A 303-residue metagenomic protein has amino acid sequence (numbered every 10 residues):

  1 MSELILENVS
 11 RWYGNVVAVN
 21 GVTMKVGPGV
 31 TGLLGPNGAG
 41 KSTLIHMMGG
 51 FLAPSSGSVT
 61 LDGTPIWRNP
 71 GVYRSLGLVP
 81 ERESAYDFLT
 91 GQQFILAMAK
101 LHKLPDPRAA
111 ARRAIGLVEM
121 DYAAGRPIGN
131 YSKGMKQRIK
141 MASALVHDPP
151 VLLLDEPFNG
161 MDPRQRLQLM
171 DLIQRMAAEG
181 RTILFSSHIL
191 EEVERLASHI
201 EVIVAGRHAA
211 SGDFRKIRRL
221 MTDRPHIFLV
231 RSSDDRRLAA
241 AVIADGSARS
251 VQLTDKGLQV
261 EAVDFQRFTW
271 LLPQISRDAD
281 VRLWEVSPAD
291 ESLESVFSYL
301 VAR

Functional and structural regions predicted by a protein language model:
M1-E3, R224: Extreme N-terminus of proteins, especially the signal/transit-peptide cleavage junction and the first residues
E3-L6, R11-A205, A209-A210: ABC transporter nucleotide-binding domains
S10, I66, Q92-I95, L190 (+4 more regions): Alpha-helix N-cap/helix-start and coil->helix boundary motif
R11, L253, V286-P288: Hydrophobic/anchoring residues in structured secondary elements
P105, D121, A248-R249, R282: Short coil/loop linkers at secondary-structure junctions
L169-V263: ABC transporter nucleotide-binding domain
D264-R303: C-terminal coupling/interaction segments
